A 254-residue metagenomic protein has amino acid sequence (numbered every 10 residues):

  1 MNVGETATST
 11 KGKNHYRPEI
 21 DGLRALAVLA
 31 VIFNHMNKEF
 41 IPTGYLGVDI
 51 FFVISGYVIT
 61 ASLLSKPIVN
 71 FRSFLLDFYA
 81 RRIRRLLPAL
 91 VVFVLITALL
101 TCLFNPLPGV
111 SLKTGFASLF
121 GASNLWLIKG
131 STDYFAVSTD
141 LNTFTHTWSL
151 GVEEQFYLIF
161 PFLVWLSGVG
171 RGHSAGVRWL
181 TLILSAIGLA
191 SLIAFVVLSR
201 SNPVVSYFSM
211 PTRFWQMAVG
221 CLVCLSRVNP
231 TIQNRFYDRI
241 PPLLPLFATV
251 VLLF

Functional and structural regions predicted by a protein language model:
N2-F254: Membrane-interface helix/loop caps of multi-pass membrane proteins
